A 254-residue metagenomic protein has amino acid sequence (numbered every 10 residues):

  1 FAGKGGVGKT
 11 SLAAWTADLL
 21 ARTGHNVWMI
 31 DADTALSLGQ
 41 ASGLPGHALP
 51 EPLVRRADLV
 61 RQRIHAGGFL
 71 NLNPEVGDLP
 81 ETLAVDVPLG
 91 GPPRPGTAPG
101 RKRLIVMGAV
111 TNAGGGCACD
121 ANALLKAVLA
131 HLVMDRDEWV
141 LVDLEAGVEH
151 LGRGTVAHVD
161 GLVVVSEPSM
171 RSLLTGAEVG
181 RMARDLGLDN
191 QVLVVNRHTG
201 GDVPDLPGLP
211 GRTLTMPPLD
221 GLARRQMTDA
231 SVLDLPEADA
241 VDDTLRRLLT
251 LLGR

Functional and structural regions predicted by a protein language model:
F1: Hydrophobic anchor at the beta1->P-loop junction of P-loop NTPases
G5-G6: Walker A (P-loop) phosphate-binding loop of P-loop NTPases
K9: Conserved lysine of the Walker
L12: Hydrophobic positions on the alpha1 helix immediately C-terminal to the Walker A/P-loop
L19-A98: N-terminal phosphate/diphosphate-binding loop that engages ATP/GTP or pyrophosphate donors across diverse enzyme folds
M107-A113, C117-A118, L129-L151: Switch II (G3) loop of P-loop NTPases
A127-R136, H150-M170: Inter-motif core of Ras-like GTPase G domains
M182-R254: C-terminal lobe/tail of nucleotide-utilizing enzymes
